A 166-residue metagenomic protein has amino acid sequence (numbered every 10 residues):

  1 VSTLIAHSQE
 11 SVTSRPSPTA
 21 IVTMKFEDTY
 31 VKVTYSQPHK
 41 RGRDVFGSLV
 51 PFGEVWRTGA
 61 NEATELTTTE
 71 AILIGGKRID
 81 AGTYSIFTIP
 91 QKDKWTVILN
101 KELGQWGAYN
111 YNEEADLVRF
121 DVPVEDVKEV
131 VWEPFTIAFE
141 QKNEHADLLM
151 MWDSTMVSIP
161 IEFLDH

Functional and structural regions predicted by a protein language model:
V1, I89, D153: Residue-level marker of positions within ordered structural domains that often coincide with functionally constrained
V1-E10: Bacterial Sec-dependent N-terminal signal peptides
Q9-E54, L103-H166: Primarily secretory-pathway and cell-envelope proteins
R57-W106: Mid-length scaffold segments of soluble, non-membrane domains
